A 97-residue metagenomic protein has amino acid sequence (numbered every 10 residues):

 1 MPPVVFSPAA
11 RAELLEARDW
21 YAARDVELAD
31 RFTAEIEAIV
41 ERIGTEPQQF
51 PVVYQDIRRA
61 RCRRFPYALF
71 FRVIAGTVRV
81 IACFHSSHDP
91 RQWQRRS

Functional and structural regions predicted by a protein language model:
M1-T33, R95: Arg/Lys-rich, positively charged N-terminal/basic patches that mediate binding to nucleic acids
A29-R31, P51, I81, R91: Solvent-exposed interaction patches of small proteins and small membrane subunits
V40-G44: Short proline/glycine- and basic residue-enriched helix-capping loop/turn segments at helix->loop/beta transitions
T45-V78: Basic/aromatic recognition patch in beta-strand/loop cores that engages polyanionic ligands
A68, R72-S97: Enriched for short, Lys/Arg-rich terminal
